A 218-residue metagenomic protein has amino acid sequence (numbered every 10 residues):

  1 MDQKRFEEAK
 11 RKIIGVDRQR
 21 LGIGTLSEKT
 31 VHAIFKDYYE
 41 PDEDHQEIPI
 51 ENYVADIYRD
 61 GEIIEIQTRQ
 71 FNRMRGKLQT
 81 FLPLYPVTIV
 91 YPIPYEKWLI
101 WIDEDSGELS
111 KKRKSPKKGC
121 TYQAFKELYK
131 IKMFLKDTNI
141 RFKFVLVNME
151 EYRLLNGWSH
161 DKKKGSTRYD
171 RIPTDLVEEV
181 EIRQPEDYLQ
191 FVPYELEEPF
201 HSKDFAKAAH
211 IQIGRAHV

Functional and structural regions predicted by a protein language model:
M1-V54: Acidic-basic catalytic patches of nuclease active cores, encompassing PD-(D/E)XK and other metal-cofactor nuclease
F35, A55-Q70, M74, F81 (+1 more regions): Conserved catalytic cores of phosphodiester-cleaving nucleases, focusing on short active-site segments
L84-I131: Long, charge-dense
K111-E186: Long, low-complexity, charged/polar intrinsically disordered regions in eukaryotic proteins
Q184-L196: Positively charged, polyanion-binding regions of nucleic-acid-associated proteins
L196-A209: Short acidic, hydrophobic short linear motifs in intrinsically disordered regions
A216-V218: Conserved small/polar residues in nucleotide/adenosyl-binding loops
